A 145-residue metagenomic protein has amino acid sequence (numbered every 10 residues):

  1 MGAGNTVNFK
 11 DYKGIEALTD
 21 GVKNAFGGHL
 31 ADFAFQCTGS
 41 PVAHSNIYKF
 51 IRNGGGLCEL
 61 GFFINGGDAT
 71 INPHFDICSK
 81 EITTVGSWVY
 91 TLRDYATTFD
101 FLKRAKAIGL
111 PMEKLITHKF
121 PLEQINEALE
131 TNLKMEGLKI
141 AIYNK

Functional and structural regions predicted by a protein language model:
M1-N46: Adenosine-nucleotide cofactor-binding segment
I15-N24, N65-I116, E127: C-terminal substrate-binding/catalytic core of Rossmann-like NAD(P)-dependent dehydrogenases/reductases
T38, R93, F120-E123: Residue-level signal for the nucleotide or nucleotide-sugar donor/cofactor binding architecture
I51-N53: Helix-to-beta-strand junctions that scaffold the AdoMet/dcAdoMet cofactor pocket in Class I SAM-dependent enzymes
G55-L57, T83: Short glycine-centered segments of the SAM/dcSAM-binding site in methyltransferase folds
L60-G61: Acidic carboxylate diad motif detector
L102, L110-K145: NAD(P)-dependent dehydrogenase/reductase Rossmann-like domain
